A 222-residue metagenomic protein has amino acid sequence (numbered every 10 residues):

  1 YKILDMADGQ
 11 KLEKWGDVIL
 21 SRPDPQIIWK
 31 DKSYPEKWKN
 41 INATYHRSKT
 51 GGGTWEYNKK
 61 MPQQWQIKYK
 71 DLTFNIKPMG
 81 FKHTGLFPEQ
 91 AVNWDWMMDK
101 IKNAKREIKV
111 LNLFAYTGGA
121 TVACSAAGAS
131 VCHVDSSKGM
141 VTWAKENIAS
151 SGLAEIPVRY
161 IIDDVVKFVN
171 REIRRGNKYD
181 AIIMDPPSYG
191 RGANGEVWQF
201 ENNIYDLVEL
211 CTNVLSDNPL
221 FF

Functional and structural regions predicted by a protein language model:
K2-E13, L20-P88, D95: Non-catalytic substrate-recognition/targeting regions of SAM-dependent transferases
P88-K105: Conserved alpha-helix/loop element of class I SAM-dependent methyltransferases that forms part of the SAM/SAH-binding
K105-Y116: Conserved class I S-adenosyl-L-methionine
T117-A129: Conserved SAM-binding loop of SAM-dependent methyltransferases across substrates and taxa, primarily the Class I
S130-D135: Conserved SAM-binding motif I beta-strand of class I
S137-I183: S-adenosyl-L-methionine
K138-M140, I162-V165, Y179-L210: Mobile active-site "lid"/loop adjacent to the S-adenosyl-L-methionine
D217-F222: Conserved beta-strand signature within the Rossmann-like core of class I S-adenosyl-L-methionine
